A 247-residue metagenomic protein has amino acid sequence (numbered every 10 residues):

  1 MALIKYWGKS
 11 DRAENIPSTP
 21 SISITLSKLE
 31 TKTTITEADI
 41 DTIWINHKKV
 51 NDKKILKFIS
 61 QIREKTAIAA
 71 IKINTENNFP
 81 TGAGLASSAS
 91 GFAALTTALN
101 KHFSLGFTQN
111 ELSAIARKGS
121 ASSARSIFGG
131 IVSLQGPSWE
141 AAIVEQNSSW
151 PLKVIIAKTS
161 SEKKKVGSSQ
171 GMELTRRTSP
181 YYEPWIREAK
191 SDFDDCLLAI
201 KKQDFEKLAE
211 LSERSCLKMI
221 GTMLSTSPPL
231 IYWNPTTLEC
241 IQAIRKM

Functional and structural regions predicted by a protein language model:
M1-A83, T97-F107: ATP-binding N-lobe of GHMP and related small-molecule kinases
K5, T31-I35, S123-S126, G130-S133 (+1 more regions): Short beta-strand scaffold segments in enzyme catalytic cores
F58-K65, I115, G119, E239-M247: Generic non-transmembrane alpha-helical segments
E64-P151: Gly/Ser-rich oxyanion-binding loop with an adjacent helix/lid that shapes the negatively charged ligand pocket
K153-P184: Short, acidic (Asp/Glu-rich) active-site segment that either coordinates a divalent metal cofactor
K190-K201: Regular secondary-structure segments
K202-M247: Glycine-rich, charge-dense phosphate/pyrophosphate-binding loop(s) and the adjacent flexible "lid"/catalytic subdomain
